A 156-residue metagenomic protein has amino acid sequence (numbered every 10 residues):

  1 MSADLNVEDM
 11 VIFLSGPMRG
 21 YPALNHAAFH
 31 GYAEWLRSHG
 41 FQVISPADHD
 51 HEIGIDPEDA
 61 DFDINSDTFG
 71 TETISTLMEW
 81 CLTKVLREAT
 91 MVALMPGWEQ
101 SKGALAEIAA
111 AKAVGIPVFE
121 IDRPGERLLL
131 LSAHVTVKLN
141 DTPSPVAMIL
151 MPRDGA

Functional and structural regions predicted by a protein language model:
M1-A156: Conserved catalytic or regulatory cores that recognize and/or transform ribose-phosphate-containing ligands
